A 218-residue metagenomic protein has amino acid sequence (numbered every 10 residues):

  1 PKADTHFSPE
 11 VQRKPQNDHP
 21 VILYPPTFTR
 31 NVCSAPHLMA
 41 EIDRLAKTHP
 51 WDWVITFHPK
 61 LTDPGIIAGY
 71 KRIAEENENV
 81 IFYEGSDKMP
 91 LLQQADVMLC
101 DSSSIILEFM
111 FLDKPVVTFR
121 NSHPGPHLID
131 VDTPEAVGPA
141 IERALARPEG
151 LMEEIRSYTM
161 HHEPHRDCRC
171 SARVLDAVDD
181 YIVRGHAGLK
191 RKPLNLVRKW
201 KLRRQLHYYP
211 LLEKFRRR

Functional and structural regions predicted by a protein language model:
P1-Y70, V131, R166, C170-A172: Conserved catalytic-core segment of nucleotide-activated headgroup transferases in glycan assembly
F7-E10, P20-V21, P25, R72-I73 (+5 more regions): Catalytic cores of nucleotide-enabled group-transfer and carboxylate-activating enzymes in metabolic and assembly-line
T27-N31, P59-T62, S104-I105, S122-P124 (+2 more regions): Short, solvent-exposed loop/turn segments at secondary-structure junctions
T48-H49, N77, L112: Helix C-cap/helix->beta junction micro-motif
I67-E84: Nucleotide-activated donor-binding/catalytic signature segment of Leloir-type glycosyltransferases, i.e., the conserved
G85-L128: A donor-sugar binding/catalytic signature common to diverse glycosyltransferases and related nucleotide-sugar
P124-R143: Change "using UDP/GDP/dTDP sugars" to "using nucleotide sugars
P139, L145-R218: C-terminal amphipathic helix plus adjacent low-complexity, charged tail appended to glycosyltransferase catalytic
